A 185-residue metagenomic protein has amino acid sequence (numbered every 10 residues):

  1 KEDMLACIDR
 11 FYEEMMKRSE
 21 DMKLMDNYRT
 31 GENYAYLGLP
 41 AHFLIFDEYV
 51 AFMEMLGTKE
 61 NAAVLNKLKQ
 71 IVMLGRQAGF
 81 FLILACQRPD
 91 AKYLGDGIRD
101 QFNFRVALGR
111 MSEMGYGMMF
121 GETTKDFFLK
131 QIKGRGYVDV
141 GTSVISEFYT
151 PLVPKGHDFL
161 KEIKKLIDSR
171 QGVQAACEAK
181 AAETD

Functional and structural regions predicted by a protein language model:
K1-A6, A51-L65, A107: Flexible beta-alpha connector loops of hexameric P-loop NTPases
K1-F43: Mechanochemical coupling/switch segment within NTP-driven translocation systems
E2-S19, A63-L84: Substrate-engagement module of ASCE P-loop NTPases
E13-L24, A51, M55-K59, L74-Q77 (+2 more regions): Conserved helix-loop functional segments at active or binding sites
Y34-N61: Conserved P-loop NTPase "ATPase switch" module shared by AAA+ and STAND
A78, L84-A176: Conserved ATP-driven motor cores of ASCE-family P-loop NTPases powering translocation/secretion/packaging/pilus
A182: Phosphate-handling catalytic cores of nucleic-acid transaction enzymes
